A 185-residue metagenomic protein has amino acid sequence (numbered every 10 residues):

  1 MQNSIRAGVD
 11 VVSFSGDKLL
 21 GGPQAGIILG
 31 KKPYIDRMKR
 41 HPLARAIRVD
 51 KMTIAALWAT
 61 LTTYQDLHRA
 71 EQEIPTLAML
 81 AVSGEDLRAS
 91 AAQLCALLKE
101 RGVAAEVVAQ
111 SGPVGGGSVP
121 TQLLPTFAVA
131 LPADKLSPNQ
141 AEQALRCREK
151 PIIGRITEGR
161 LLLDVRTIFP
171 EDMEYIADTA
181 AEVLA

Functional and structural regions predicted by a protein language model:
M1-Y64, T179: Conserved PLP-enzyme active-site core in the AAT-like
G16, L61, Q65-H68, G102 (+2 more regions): Conserved NTP-handling cores and scaffolds of large molecular machines
K18-L19, P42, A46-R48, M79 (+3 more regions): Residue-level preference for alpha-helix termini and adjacent loops
P23-Q24, I47, K51-T53, A81 (+3 more regions): Solvent-exposed, flexible loop/coil residues
P33, H41, V49-L98, V108-Q110 (+1 more regions): Structural motif of enzymes handling amino- and sulfur-group chemistry
R37-R48, L67-P75, R155-E171: A short, terminal or domain-edge coil/loop segment
R45, R146-I153, A181-A185: A common structural junction motif
G84, R88-E171, Y175-I176: Conserved C-terminal alpha-helix-loop-beta "cap" of PLP-dependent enzymes that closes/shapes the active-site mouth
